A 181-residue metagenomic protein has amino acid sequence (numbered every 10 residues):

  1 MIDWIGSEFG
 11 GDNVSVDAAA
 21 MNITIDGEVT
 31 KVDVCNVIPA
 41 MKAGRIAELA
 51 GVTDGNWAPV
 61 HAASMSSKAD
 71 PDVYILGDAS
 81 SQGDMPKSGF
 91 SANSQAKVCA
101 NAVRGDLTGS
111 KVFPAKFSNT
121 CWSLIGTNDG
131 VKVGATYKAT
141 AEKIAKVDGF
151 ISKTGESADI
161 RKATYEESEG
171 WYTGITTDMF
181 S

Functional and structural regions predicted by a protein language model:
M1-G6, G130-V131: N-terminal glycine-rich dinucleotide-binding loop that anchors FAD/FMN and/or NAD(P) in oxidoreductases
G6-M21: A conserved short coil-to-beta-strand element within the FAD-binding core of flavoproteins
G10-G11, V34-K42, C121, I125-D129: Glycine-rich beta-alpha junction loops
I25-G27: Glycine-centered tight beta-turn/hairpin loop motif at sheet-sheet or coil-to-beta transitions
V29-S94: FAD-site-proximal beta/loop scaffold in flavoenzymes
N56-Y74, I125-A145: FAD-binding beta-loop-beta segment adjacent to the flavin cofactor pocket
A79-N119, S123-I125, V133-G134: A conserved FAD-binding loop/helix module that cradles the flavin
K132-S181: C-terminal auxiliary extensions adjacent to catalytic cores
